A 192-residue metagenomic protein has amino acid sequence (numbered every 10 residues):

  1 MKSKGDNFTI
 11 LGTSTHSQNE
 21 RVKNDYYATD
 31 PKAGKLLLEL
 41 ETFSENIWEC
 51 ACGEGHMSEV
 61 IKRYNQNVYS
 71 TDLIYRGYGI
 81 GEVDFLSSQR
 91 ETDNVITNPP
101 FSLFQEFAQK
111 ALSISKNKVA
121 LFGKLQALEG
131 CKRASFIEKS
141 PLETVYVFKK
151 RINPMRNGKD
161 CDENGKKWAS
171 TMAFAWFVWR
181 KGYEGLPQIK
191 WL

Functional and structural regions predicted by a protein language model:
M1-L192: Class I S-adenosyl-L-methionine-dependent methyltransferase catalytic core
